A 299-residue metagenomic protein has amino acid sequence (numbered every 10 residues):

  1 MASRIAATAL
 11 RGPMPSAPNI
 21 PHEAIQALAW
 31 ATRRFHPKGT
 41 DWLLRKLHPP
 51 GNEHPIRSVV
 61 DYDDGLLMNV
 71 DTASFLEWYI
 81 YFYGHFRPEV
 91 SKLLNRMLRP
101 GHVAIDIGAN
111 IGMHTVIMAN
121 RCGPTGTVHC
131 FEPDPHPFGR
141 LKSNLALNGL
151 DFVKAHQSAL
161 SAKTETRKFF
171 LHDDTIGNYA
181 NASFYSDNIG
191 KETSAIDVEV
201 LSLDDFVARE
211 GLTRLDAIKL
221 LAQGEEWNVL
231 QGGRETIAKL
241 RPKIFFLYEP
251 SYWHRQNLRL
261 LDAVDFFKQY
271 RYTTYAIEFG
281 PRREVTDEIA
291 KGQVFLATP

Functional and structural regions predicted by a protein language model:
A2-P299: Phosphate/nucleotide-binding beta-alpha loop and adjacent structural elements of enzyme active sites
